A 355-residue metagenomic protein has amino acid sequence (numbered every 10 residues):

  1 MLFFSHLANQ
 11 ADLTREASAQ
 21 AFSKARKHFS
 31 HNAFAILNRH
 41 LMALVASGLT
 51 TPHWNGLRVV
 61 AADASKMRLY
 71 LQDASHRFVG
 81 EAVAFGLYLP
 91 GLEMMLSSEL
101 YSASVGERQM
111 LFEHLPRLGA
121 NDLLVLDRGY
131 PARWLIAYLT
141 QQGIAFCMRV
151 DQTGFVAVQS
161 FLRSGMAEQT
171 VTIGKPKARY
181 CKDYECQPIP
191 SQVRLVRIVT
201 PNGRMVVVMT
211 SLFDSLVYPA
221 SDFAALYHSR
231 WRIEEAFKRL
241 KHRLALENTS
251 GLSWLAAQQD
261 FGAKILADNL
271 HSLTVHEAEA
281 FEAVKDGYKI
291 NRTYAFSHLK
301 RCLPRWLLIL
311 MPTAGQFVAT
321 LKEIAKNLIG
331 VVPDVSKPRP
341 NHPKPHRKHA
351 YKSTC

Functional and structural regions predicted by a protein language model:
M1, F22-F29, I36-N38, N55-L57 (+3 more regions): Single, function-defining residue in the core of a domain
F4: Polyanion/phosphate-binding surface patch
A8-K24: Short, basic interhelical loop/turn and adjoining N-cap of the next helix at nucleic-acid- or acidic-partner-contacting
T14, T50-T51: Short secondary-structure boundary/capping segments within folded domains
A33-V45: Short Lys/Arg-enriched helix C-cap and helix-to-coil transition segments that create basic nucleic-acid-contact patches
M42-T50, Q109: A short, well-structured juxtamembrane/interface segment
